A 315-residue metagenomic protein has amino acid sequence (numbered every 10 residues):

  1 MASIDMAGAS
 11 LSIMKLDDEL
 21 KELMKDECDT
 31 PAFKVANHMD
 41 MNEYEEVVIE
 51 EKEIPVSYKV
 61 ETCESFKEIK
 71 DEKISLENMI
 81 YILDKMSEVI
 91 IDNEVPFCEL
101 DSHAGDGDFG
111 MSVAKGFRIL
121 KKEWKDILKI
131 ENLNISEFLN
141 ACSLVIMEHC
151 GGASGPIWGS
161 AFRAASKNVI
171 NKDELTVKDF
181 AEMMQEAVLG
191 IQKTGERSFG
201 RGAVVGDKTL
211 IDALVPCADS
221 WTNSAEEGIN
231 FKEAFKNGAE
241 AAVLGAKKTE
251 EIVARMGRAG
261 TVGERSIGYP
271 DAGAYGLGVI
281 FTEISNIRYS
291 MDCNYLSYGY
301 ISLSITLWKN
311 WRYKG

Functional and structural regions predicted by a protein language model:
M1-G299, L307-W311, G315: N-terminal loops that bind phosphate or other acidic moieties and the adjacent beta-alpha structural core
